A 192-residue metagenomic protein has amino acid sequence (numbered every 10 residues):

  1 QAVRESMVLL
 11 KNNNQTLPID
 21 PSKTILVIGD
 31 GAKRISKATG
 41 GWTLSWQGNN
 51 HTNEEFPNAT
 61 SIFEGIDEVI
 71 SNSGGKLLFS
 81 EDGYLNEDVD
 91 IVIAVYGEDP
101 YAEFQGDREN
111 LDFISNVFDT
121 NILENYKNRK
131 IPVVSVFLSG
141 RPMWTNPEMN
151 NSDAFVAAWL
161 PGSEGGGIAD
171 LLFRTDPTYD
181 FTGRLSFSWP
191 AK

Functional and structural regions predicted by a protein language model:
Q1-K192: C-terminal non-catalytic regions of proteins with extracellular/luminal or membrane-system context
